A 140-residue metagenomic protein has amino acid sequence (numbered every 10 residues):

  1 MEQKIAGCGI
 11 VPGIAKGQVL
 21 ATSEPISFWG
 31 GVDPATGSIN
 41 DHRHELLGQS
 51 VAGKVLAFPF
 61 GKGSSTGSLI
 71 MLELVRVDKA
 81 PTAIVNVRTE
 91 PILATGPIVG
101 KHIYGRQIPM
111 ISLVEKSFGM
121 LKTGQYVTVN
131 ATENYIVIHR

Functional and structural regions predicted by a protein language model:
Q3-G13, Q18-V137: Feature captures the catalytic cores and cofactor-binding loops of soluble hydro-lyases/lyases that act on carboxylate
